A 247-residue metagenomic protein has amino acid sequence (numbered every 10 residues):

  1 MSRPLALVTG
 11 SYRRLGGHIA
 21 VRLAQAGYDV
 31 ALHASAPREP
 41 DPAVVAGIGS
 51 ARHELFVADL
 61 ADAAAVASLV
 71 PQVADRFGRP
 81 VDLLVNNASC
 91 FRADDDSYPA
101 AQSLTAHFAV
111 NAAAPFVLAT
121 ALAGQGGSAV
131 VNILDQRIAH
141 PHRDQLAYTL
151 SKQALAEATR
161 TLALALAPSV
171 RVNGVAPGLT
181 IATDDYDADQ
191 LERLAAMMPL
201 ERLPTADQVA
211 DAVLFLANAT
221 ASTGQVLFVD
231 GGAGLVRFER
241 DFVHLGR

Functional and structural regions predicted by a protein language model:
T9, V81-S89, N111, N132 (+1 more regions): Rossmann-fold scaffold of SDR-type NAD(P)-dependent oxidoreductases
Y12-R13: Conserved glycine-rich cofactor-binding loop
L23, A156, L166-T180, S222-V229: Conserved Rossmann-fold SDR core element
Y28-A43: Conserved glycine-rich Rossmann-like NAD(P)H-binding loop of the short-chain dehydrogenase/reductase
A67, S89-T105, D144-A147, D185-A188 (+1 more regions): Conserved mid-core segment of classical short-chain dehydrogenase/reductases
G78, R202-V229, G234-L235: C-terminal substrate-recognition "lid" of short-chain dehydrogenase/reductases
C90, S97-F116, V131, Y148 (+2 more regions): Catalytic Tyr-X3-Lys loop
C90-F91, A129-A167, L179-T180, A233: Catalytic loop of short-chain dehydrogenase/reductase
